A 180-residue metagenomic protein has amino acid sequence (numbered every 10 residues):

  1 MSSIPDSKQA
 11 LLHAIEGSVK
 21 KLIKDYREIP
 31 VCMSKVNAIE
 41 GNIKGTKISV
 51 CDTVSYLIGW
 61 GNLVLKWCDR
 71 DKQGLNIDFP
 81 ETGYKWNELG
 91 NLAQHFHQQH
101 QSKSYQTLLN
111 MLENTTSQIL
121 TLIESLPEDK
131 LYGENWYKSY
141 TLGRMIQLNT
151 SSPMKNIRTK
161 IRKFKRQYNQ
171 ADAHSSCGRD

Functional and structural regions predicted by a protein language model:
M1-K24: Extreme N-terminal tail/first-helix region
I4-K8, I43, Q98-S102, S139-G143: A short, mixed-charge helix-start or loop-turn motif at secondary-structure junctions
D6, A10, I48, D52 (+2 more regions): Positions in alpha-helical segments
Q9-E16, V54, I58, Q106-L109 (+3 more regions): Short amphipathic alpha-helical segments with heptad-repeat character
V19-P30, G61-L65, D69, E113-P127 (+3 more regions): Structural signal for well-ordered, non-membrane alpha-helices
V31-V36: Short alpha-helical DNA-recognition segment
A38-N87, K130-D180: Short, contiguous alpha-helical
K85-K130: Acidic/histidine-rich alpha-helical segments that form the ligand environment of transition-metal centers
